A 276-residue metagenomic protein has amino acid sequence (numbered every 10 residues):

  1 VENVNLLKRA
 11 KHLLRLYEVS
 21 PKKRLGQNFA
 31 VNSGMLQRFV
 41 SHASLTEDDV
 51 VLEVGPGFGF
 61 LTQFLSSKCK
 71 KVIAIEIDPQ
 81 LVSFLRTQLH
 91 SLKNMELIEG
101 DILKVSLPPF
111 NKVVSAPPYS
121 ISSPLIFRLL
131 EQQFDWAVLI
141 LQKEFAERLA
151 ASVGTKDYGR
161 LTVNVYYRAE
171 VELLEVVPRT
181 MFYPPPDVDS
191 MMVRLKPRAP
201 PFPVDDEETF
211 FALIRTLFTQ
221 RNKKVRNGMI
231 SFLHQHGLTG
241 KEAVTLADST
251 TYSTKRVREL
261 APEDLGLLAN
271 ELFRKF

Functional and structural regions predicted by a protein language model:
V1-A212, T216, R258, E263 (+1 more regions): Catalytic cores of RNA-modifying enzymes
T216-F276: C-terminal lobe and adjacent flexible extensions of AdoMet/dcAdoMet transferase-like proteins
